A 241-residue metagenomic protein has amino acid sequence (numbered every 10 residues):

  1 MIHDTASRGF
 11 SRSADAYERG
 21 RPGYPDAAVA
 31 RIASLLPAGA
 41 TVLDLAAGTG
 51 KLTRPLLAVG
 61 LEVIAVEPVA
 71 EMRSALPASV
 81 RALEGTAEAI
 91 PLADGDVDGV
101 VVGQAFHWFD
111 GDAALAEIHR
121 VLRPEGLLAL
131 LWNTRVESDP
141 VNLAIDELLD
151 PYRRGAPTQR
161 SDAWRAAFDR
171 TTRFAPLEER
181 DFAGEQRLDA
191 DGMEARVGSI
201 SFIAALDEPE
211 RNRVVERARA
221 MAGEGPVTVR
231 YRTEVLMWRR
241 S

Functional and structural regions predicted by a protein language model:
M1-A38, K51: Conserved class I S-adenosyl-L-methionine
T41-L43, T49-A89: Class I SAM-dependent methyltransferase SAM/SAH-binding core
E88-G99: A short acidic, Gly/Pro-enriched loop at the edge of an enzyme's catalytic core that lines a small-molecule cofactor
V102-G103, G111: A short beta-strand submotif of the Rossmann-like class I SAM-dependent methyltransferase core that lines
F109-E117: A short, conserved alpha-helix within the catalytic core of class I
A116-Q186: Conserved catalytic/acceptor-binding region of the Class I
A166-S241: Conserved Class I S-adenosyl-L-methionine
